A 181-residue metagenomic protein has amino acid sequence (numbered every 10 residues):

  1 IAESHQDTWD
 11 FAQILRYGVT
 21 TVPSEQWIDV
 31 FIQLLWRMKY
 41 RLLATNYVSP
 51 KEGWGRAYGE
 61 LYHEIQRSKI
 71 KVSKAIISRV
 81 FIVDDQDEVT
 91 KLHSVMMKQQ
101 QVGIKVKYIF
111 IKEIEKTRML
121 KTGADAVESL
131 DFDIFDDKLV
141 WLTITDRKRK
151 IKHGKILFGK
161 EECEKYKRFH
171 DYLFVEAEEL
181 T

Functional and structural regions predicted by a protein language model:
I1-E88: PLD-like (HKD) phosphodiesterase/transphosphatidyltransferase domain
Q26, V30, K91, E162-F169: Exposed alpha-helical structural elements
A44-N46, V80-D84, I109-I111, F135-D137 (+1 more regions): Short His-Asn-centered micro-motif
W54-G55, T90-L92, I144-T145: A short secondary-structure junction signal
V83-S129: HKD-type phospholipase D/PLD-like phosphodiesterase module
I114-G159: HKD (HxKxxxxD) catalytic microenvironment of the phospholipase D
I144-T181: Signature of lipid phosphatidyltransferase scaffolds
